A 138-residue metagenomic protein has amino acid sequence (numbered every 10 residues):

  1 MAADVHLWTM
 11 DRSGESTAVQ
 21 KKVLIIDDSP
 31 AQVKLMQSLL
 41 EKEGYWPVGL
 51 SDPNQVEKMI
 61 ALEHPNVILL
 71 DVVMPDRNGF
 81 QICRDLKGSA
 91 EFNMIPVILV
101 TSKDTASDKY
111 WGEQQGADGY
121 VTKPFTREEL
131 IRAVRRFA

Functional and structural regions predicted by a protein language model:
V33, P75-D76, T105: The feature encodes the CheY-like receiver
K34-K42: Charged docking surfaces used in two-component/phosphorelay signaling
G44-D52, M59: Short hydrophobic/Thr-rich beta-strand motif most characteristic of the beta2 strand and flanking loop of CheY-like
E63-L69, M74: Active-site beta3 strand of CheY-like receiver
F125-V134: C-terminal output helix
